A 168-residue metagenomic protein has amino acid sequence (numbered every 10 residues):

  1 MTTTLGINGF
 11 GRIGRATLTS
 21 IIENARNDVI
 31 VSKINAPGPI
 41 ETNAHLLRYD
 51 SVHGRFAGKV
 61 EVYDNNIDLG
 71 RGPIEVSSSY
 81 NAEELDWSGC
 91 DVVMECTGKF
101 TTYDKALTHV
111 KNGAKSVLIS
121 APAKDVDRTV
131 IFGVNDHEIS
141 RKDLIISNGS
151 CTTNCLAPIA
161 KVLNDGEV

Functional and structural regions predicted by a protein language model:
M1-V168: N-terminal Rossmann-like NAD(P) cofactor-binding subdomain of oxidoreductases, focused on the glycine-rich
